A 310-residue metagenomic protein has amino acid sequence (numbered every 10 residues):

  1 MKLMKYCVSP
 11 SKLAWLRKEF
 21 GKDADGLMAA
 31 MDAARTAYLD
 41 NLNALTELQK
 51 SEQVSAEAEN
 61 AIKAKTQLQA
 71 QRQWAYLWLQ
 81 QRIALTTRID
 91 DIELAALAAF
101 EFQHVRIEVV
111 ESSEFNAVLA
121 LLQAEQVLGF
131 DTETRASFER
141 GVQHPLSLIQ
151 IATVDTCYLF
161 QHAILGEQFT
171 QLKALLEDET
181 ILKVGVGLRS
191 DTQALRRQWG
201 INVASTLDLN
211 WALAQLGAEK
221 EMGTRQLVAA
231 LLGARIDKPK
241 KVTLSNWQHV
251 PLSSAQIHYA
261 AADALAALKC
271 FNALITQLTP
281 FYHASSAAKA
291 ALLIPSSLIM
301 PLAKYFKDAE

Functional and structural regions predicted by a protein language model:
M1-Q126, L209, Y282-E310: N-terminal accessory regions of nucleic-acid-interacting proteins
I107-V110, Q123-V127, E139-S254, Y259 (+1 more regions): Conserved DEDDh/DEDDy metal-dependent 3′-5′ exonuclease domain
L128-E133: Short hydrophobic beta-strand that contains or immediately precedes a catalytic carboxylate
T134-F138: Short, solvent-exposed loop/turn elements at beta->coil junctions and helix N-caps that rim active or binding pockets
E177, A255, T279, S285-A287: Short, charged/polar low-complexity linear motifs in solvent-exposed/disordered segments
N272-Y282: Short helix-capping/linker segments at secondary-structure and domain boundaries
